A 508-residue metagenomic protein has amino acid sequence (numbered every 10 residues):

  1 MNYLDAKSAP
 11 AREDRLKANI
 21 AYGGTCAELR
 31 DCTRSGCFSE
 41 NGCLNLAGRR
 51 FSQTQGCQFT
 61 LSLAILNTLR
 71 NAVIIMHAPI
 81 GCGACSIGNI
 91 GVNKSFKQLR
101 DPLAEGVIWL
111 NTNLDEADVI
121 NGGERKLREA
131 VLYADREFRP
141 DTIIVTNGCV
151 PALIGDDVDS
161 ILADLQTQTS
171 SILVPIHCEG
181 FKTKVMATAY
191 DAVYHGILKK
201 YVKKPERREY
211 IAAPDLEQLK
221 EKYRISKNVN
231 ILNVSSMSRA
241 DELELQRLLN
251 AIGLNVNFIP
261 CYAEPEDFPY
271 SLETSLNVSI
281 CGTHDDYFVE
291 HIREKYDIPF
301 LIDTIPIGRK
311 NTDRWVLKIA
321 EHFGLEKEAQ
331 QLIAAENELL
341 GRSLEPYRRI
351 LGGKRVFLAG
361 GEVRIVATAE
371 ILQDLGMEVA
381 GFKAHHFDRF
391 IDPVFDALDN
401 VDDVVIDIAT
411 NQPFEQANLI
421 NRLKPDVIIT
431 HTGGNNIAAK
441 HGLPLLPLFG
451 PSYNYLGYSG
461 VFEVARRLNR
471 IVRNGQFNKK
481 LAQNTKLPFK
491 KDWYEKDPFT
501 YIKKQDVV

Functional and structural regions predicted by a protein language model:
M1-V508: An N-terminal assembly and electron-transfer interface module characteristic of large anaerobic redox and radical
